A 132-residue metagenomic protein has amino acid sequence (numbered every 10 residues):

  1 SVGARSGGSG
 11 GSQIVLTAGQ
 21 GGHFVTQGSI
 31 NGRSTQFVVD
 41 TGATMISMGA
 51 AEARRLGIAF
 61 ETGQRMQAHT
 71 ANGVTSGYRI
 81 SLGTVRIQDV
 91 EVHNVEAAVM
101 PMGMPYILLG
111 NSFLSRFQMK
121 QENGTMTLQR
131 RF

Functional and structural regions predicted by a protein language model:
S1-F132: Pepsin/retropepsin-fold aspartyl endopeptidases
